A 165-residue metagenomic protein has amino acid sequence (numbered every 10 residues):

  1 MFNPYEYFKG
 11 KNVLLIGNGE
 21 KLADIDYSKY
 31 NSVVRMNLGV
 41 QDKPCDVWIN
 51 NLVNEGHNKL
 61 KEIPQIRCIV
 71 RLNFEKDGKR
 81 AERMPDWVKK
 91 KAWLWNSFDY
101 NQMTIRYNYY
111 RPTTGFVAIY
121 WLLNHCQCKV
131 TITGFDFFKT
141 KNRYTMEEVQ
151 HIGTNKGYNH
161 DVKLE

Functional and structural regions predicted by a protein language model:
M1-E165: Metal-ion/cofactor- or nucleotide/acyl-coenzyme-handling active-site neighborhoods
